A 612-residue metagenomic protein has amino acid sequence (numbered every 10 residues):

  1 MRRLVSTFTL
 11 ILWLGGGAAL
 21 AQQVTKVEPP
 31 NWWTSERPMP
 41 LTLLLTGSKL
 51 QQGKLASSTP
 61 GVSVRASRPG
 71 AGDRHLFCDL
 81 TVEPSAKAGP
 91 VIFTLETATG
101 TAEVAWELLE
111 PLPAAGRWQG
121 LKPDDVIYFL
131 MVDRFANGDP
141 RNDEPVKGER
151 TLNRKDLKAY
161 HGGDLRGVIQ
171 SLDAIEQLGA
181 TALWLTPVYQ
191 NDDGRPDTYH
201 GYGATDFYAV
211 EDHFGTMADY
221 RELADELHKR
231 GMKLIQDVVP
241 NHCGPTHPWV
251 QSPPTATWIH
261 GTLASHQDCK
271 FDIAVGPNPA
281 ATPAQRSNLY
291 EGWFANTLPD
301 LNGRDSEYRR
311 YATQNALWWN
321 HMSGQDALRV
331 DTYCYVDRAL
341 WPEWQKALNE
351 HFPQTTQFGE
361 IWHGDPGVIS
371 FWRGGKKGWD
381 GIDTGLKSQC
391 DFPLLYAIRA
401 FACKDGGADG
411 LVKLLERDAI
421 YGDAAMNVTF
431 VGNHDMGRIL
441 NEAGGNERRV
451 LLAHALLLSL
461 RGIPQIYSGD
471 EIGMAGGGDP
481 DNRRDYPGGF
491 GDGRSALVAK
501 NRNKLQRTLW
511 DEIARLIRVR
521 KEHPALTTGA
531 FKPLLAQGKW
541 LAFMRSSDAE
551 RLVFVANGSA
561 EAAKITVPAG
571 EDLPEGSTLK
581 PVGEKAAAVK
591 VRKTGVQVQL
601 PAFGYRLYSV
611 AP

Functional and structural regions predicted by a protein language model:
S6-G17: Bacterial N-terminal signal peptides
A21, A102, L109-V126, E176-G179 (+3 more regions): Carbohydrate-interacting/catalytic domains
A21-K54, V104-W118: Beta-strand/beta-sandwich contexts
E36-T99: Immunoglobulin-like IPT/TIG beta-sandwich domains and homologous Ig-like subdomains
W118-N142: Compositionally biased low-complexity segments at domain edges in trafficked proteins and select soluble regulators
Y128, L183-L185, L234-Q236, L328 (+3 more regions): Hydrophobic faces of well-ordered beta-strands that scaffold small-molecule active sites in alpha/beta enzyme cores
F135-S323, W341-E350, G367-I369, G381 (+3 more regions): Substrate-binding/active-site clefts of carbohydrate-active enzymes
A224, H242, N315-L317, H321-G422 (+9 more regions): Active-site-proximal helices and loops of the catalytic beta/alpha 8
